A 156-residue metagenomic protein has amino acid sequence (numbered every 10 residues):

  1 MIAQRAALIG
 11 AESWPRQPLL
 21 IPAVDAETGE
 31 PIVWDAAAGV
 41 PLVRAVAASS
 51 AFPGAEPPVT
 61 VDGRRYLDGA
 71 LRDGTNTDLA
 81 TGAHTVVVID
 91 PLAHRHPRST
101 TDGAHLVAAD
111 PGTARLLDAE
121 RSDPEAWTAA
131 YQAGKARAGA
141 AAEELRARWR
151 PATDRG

Functional and structural regions predicted by a protein language model:
M1-G156: Patatin-like phospholipase
